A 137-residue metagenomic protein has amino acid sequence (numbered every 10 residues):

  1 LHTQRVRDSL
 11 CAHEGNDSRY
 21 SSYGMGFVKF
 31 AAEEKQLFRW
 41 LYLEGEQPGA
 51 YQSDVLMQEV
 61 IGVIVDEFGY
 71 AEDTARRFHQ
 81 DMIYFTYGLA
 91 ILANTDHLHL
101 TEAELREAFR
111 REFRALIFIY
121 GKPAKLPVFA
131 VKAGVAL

Functional and structural regions predicted by a protein language model:
L1-T3: Short, basic, alpha-helical segments at the C-terminal edge of helix-turn-helix-like DNA-binding modules
R5-Q36, M82: Hydrophobic alpha-helical connector segments
S9-H13, L41, G45, A93-H97: Secondary-structure edge/capping motif, primarily at the C-terminal ends of alpha-helices and the immediately following
S18-S21, F68-Y84, F129: All-alpha amphipathic helical-bundle segments outside canonical DNA-binding/catalytic cores that form hydrophobic
G26, W40-E44, D81-F85: Short acidic/histidine-centered micro-motifs embedded in hydrophobic/aromatic stretches that mark compact functional
L37-W40, Y84-T101, L116-V128: Amphipathic C-terminal alpha-helical segment
G45-G69, R76-D81, E107-F118: Amphipathic alpha-helical packing segments from all-alpha helical-bundle domains
V128-L137: Long, charge-rich low-complexity segments
